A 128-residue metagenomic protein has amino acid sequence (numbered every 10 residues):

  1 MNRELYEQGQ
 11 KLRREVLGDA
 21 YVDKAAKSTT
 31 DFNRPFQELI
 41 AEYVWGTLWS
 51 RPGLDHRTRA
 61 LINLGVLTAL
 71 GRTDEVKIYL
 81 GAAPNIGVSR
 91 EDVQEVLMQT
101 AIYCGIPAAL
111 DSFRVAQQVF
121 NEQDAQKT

Functional and structural regions predicted by a protein language model:
M1-R57, N85, L110-T128: Acidic, glycine/proline-rich low-complexity segments that act as flexible tails and inter-domain linkers
V16-D19, T73, G87, Y103: Residues at alpha-helix boundaries and the short loops/turns that link adjacent helices
G18, W45, N63, V93-Q94 (+1 more regions): Alpha-helical structural signal
F36, R72-Y79, T100-V115: Short amphipathic alpha-helical segments at helix boundaries and their inter-helical linkers
I40-V44, L61-T68, V96-A101, S112: Short alpha-helical scaffolding segments that buttress acidic/His motifs in well-ordered protein cores
L61-Q94: Mid-chain, well-packed structural core segment of small domains
